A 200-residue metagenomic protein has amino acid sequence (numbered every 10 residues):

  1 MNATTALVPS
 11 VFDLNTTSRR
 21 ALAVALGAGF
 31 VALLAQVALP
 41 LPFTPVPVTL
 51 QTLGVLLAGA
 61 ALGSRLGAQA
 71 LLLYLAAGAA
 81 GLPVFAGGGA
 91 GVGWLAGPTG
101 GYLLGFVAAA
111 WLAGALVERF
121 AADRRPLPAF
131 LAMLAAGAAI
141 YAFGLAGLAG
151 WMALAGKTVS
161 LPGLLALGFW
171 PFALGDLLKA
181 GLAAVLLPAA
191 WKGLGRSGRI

Functional and structural regions predicted by a protein language model:
M1-A70: Hydrophobic transmembrane alpha-helices
N2-F12, L33, V92-A142: Short helix-perturbing small/polar motifs within transmembrane alpha-helices
T16-V24, V48-V55, G67, P98 (+3 more regions): Residue-level signature of transmembrane alpha-helical entry/exit and packing/kink sites in multi-pass membrane
A23-L34, V55, G59, A70-G78 (+11 more regions): Alpha-helical transmembrane segments in multi-pass membrane proteins
L33, V37, A61, G87-G88 (+3 more regions): Helix-loop junctions at the membrane-solvent interface of multi-pass transporters, primarily the C-terminal
Q36-P47, L75-A109: Interfacial aromatic-anchored transmembrane helix boundaries in multi-pass membrane proteins
T44, F120-I200: Membrane-embedded alpha-helical hairpins and interfacial helices in multi-pass inner-membrane proteins
A61-R65, L112-F120, A189-L194: Structural signal for the C-terminal ends of transmembrane alpha-helices and the immediately following loop
